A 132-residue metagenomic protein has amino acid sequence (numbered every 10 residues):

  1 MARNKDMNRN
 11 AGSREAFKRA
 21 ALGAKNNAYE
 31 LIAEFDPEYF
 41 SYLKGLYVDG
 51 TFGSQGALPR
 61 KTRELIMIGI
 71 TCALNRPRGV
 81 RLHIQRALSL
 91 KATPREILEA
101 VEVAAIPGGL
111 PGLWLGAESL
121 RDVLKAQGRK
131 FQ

Functional and structural regions predicted by a protein language model:
M1-T62, L115-Q132: Acidic, glycine/proline-rich low-complexity segments that act as flexible tails and inter-domain linkers
F17, T71-C72: A generic structural signal for short
R60-K61, R95, G108: Aromatic- and histidine-enriched alpha-helix N-cap/loop-to-helix transition segments that scaffold the rims
R63-T71, A100: Short, structured motif recognition centered on aromatic/hydrophobic residues
A73-L98: Mid-chain, well-packed structural core segment of small domains
Q85-A92, G108, S119-G128: Short alpha-helical linear motifs
V103, L110-P111: Substrate/cofactor-recognition hotspot
